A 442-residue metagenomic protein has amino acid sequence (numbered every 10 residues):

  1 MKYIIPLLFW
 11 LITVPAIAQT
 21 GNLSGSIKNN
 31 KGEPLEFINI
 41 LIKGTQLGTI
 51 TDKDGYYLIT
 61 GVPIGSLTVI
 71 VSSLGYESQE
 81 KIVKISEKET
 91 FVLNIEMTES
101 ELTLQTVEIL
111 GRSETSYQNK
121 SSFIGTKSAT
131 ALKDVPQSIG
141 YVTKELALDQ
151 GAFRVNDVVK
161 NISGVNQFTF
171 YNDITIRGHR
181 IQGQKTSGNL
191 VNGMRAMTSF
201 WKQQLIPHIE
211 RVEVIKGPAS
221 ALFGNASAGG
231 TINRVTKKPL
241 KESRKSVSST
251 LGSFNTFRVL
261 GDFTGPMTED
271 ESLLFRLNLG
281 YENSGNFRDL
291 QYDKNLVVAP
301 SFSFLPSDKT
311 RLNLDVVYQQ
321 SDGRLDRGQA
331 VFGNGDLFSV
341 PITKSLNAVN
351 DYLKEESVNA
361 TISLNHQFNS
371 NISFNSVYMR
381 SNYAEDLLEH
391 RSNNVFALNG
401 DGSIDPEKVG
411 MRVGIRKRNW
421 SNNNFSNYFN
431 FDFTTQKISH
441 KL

Functional and structural regions predicted by a protein language model:
K28-N30, I38-K43, S72-Y76, S86 (+1 more regions): Short, acidic, small-residue-rich periplasmic hinge/interaction motif at the N-terminus of Gram-negative outer-membrane
T45-Y56: Short, acidic Ser/Thr/Gly-rich low-complexity loop/linker segments typical of extracellular and cell-surface proteins
L58-G61, S163, N192-P218, R234-K238: Short acidic/polar hinge/loop motifs at secondary-structure boundaries that mediate gating or recognition
I124-G140, N156-M194, E210: Extracytoplasmic beta-strand/coil segments of soluble accessory domains associated with Gram-negative outer-membrane
I139, A147, V158-V159, V212-G217 (+2 more regions): Non-catalytic regulatory/gating segments with a bias toward low-complexity or hydrophobic composition
H208-E210, A221-V298, P306-T310: Outer-membrane beta-barrel translocator/receptor signature
E271-L273, K309-L312, N371-F374, K437: Repeated loop/turn-to-beta-strand initiation elements of outer-membrane beta-barrel proteins
E282, N286, A299, S303-Q367 (+1 more regions): Acidic/polar loop-and-plug regions of large Gram-negative outer-membrane beta-barrel proteins
